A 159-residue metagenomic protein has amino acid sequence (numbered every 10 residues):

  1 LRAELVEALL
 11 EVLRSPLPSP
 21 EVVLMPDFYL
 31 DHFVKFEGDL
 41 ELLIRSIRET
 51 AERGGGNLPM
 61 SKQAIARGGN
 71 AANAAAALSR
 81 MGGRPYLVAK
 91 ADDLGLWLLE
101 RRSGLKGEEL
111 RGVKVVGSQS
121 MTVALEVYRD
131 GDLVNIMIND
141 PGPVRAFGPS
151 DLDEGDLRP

Functional and structural regions predicted by a protein language model:
L1-Y86, W97, N135, P149: Glycine-rich phosphate/adenosyl-contacting loop at the front of the ribokinase-like
L24, L87-A89, G112-V115: General beta-strand structural signal in soluble alpha/beta enzymes
M25-F28, K90-A91, N139-P141: Fold-independent oxyanion-binding glycine-rich loops and adjacent beta-strand/coil segments at enzyme active sites
E41, S103-V113, N139-P143: Active-site regions of enzymes building and remodeling cell-envelope glycoconjugates
A66, R101-G107, R145-P149: Glycine-rich anion/phosphate-binding loops
A74, L98-R101, D153-D156: Residues within well-ordered alpha-helices
S79, R84-E109: A glycine-rich beta-to-alpha transition motif near the start of alpha/beta enzyme domains, typified by
V113-P159: Conserved phosphate-binding/catalytic loop of the ribokinase/pfkB sugar-kinase fold
